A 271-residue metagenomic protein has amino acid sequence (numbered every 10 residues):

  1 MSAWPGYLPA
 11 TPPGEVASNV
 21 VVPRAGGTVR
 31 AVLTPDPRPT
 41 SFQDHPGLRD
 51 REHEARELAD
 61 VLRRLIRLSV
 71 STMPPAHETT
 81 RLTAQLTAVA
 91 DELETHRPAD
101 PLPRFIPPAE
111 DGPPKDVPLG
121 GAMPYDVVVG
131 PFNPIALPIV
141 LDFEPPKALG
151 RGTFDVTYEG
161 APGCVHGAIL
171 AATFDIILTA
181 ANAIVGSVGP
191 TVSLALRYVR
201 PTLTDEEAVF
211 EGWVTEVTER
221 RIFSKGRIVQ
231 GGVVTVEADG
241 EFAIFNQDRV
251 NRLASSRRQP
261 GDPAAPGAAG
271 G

Functional and structural regions predicted by a protein language model:
S2-P5, P9-P12: Intrinsically disordered, low-complexity segments enriched in serine/proline and basic residues
W4-G6, N19-D111, T202-T204, T215-G271: HotDog/MaoC-like acyl-thioester-processing domains
T80-D155: Long amphipathic N-terminal alpha/beta scaffold segment
F143-K147, V165-V188: Active-site helix/loop of acyl-thioester processing domains in fatty-acid/polyketide metabolism, spanning hotdog-fold
F154-A168: Short histidine-centered catalytic/ligand-binding loop motif
G189-S193: Short, structured beta-strand/loop micro-motifs enriched in basic residues and often containing a Trp
